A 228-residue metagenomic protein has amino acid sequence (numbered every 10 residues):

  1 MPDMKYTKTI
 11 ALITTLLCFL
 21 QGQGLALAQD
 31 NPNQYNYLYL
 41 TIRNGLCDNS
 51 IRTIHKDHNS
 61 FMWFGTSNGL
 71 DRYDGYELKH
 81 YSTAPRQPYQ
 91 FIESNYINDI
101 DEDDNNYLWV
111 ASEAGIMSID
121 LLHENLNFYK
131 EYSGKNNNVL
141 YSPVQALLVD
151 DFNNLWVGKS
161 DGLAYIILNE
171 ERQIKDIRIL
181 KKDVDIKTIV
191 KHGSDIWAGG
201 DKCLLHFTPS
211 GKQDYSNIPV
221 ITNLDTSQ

Functional and structural regions predicted by a protein language model:
M1-Q228: Carboxylate-rich, polar loop motifs that coordinate divalent cations or form catalytic acidic clusters
